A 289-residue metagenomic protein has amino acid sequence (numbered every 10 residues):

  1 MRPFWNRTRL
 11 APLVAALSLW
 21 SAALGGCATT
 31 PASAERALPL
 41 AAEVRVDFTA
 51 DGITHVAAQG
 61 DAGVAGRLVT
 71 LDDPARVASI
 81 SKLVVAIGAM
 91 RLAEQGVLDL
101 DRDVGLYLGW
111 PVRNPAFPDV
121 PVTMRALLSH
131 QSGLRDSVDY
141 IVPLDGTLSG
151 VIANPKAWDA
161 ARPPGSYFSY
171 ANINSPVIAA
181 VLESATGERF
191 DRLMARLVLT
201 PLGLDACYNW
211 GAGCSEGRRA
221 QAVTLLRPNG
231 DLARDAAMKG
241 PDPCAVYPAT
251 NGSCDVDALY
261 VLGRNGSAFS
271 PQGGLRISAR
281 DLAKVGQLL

Functional and structural regions predicted by a protein language model:
R2-V14: Bacterial N-terminal signal peptides that target proteins for export
P12-G25: Bacterial N-terminal signal peptides
A28-T29: Bacterial signal peptide processing site
E35-A75, V97, S149, A157: Short, conserved catalytic-motif segment at the N-terminal edge
L40, V97-L98, E188, L204: Helix N-cap/coil-helix junction residues
V46-F48, D103, A195-R196: Outer-envelope exported proteins of Gram-negative bacteria
A65-A126, R162-A171, S270-G273: Short active-site loop at a secondary-structure junction that contains or immediately precedes the catalytic residue(s)
P115-L289: Short, surface-exposed loop or secondary-structure junction motifs that flank catalytic or metal-binding residues
